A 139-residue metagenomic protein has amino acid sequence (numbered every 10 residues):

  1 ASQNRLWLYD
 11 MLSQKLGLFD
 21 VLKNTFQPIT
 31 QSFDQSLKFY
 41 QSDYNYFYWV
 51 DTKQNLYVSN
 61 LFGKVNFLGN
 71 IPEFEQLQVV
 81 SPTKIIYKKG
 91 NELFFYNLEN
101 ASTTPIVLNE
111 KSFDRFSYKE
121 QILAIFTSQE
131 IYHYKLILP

Functional and structural regions predicted by a protein language model:
A1-Q3, Q31-N45, N70-T83, E110-I122: Repeated scaffold domains used in trafficking and secretory/extracellular systems, primarily beta-propellers
S2-Q14, D20, D43-N55, N60 (+2 more regions): Beta-strand C-termini and the immediately following turn/loop, strongest in propeller blades
L8, F26-F33, S128, H133: Beta-propeller folds
L12, D20-N24, N60-K64, N97-A101 (+1 more regions): Short loop/turn segments that connect beta-strands within beta-propeller blades
L12-D43: Aromatic-anchored, glycine/proline-accented short structural segments that stabilize local strand-turns or short
N24-Q31, G63-N70, A101-L108: A short beta-strand motif characteristic of beta-propeller blades
K89-Y118: C-terminal structured domain segments
L108-P139: Blade-level signature of beta-propeller repeat domains, shared across WD40, Kelch, NHL, RCC1 and BNR/Asp-box propellers
